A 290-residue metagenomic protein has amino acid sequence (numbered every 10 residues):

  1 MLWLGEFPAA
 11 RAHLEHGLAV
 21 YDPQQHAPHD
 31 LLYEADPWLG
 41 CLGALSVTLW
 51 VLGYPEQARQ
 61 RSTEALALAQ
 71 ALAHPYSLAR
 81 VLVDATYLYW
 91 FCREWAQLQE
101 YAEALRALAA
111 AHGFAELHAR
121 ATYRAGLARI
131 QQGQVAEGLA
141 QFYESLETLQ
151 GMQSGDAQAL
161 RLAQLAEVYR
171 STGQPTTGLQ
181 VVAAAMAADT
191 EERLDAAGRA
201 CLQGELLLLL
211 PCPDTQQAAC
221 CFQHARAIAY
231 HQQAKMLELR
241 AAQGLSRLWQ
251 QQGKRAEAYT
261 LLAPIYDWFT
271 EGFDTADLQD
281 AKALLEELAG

Functional and structural regions predicted by a protein language model:
A9-L18, L42, V47-G290: Helix-coil-helix junctions within alpha-helical repeat/solenoid scaffolds
L18-H26: Leucine-rich repeat
H26-D30, V47: Active-site lining segments of carbohydrate-active enzymes
L32-E34, C212-P213: Short coil/turn and helix-start
P37-G40: Extended HEAT/HEAT-like alpha-solenoid repeat tracts in very large eukaryotic scaffold/adaptor proteins
